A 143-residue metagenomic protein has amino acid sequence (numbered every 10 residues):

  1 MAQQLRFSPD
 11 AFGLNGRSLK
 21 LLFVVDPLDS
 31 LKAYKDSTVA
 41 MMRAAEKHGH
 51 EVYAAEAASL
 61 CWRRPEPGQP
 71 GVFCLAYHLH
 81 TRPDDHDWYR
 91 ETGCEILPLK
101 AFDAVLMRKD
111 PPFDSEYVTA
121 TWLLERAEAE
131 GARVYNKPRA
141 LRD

Functional and structural regions predicted by a protein language model:
Q4-P9: Intrinsically disordered, low-complexity segments enriched in serine/proline and basic residues
G13-N15: Short, positively charged and aromatic/hydrophobic N-terminal segments
R17-S18, D29-D143: Conserved N-proximal alpha/beta basic substrate-recognition cap immediately N-terminal to, or forming the N-lobe
